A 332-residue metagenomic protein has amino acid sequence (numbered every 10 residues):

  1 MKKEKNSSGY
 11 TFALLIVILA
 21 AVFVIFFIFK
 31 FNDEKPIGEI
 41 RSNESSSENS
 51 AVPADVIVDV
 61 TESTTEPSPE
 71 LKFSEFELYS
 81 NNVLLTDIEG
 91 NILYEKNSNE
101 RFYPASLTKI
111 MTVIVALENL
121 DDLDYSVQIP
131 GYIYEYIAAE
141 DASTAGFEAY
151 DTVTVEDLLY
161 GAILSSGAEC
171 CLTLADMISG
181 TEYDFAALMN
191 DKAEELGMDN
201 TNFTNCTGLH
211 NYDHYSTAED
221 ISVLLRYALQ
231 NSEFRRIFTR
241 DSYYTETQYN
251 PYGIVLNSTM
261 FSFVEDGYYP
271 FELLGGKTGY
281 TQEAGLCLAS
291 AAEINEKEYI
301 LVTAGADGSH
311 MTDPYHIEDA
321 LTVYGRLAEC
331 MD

Functional and structural regions predicted by a protein language model:
M1-S50: Gram-positive cell-envelope targeting signals
T11, P36-N43, I57, S68-N82 (+1 more regions): Penicillin-recognizing serine hydrolase domain
P36-E44, N49-E219, A228-L229, I294: Active-site-adjacent loops and short helices of periplasmic peptidoglycan-processing enzymes
